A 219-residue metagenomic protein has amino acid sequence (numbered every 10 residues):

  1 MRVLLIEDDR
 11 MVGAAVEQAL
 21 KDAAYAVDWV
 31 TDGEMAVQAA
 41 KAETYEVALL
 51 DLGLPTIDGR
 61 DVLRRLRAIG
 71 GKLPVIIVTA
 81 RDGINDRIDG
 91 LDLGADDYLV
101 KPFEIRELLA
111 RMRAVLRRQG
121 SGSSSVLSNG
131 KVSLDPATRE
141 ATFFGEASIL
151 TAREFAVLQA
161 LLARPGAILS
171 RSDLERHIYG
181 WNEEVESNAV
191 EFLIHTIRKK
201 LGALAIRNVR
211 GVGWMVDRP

Functional and structural regions predicted by a protein language model:
M1-S123: N-terminal/domain-start alpha-helical segments
R2, A110-I168: Short, Lys/Arg-enriched segments at the junction into DNA-binding effector domains of transcriptional regulators
R2, A26, P74, S124-V126 (+3 more regions): Residues at or immediately flanking beta-strands
V30, S128-G130, D135, V209-R210 (+1 more regions): Solvent-exposed beta-strand sheet faces enriched in polar/charged residues
R65, I69, D92-L93, V126 (+3 more regions): ABC ATPase NBD switch/coupling site
E140-A205, R210-V212, R218: Positively charged, aromatic-enriched patches within helix-turn-helix-type DNA-binding elements, predominantly
